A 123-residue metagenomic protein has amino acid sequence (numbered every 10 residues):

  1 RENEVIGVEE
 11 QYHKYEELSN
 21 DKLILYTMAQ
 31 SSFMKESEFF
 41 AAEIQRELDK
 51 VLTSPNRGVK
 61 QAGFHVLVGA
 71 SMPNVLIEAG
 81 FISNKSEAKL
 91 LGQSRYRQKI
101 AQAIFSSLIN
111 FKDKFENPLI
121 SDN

Functional and structural regions predicted by a protein language model:
R1-N123: Active-site-proximal helix/loop segments of hydrolytic enzymes
